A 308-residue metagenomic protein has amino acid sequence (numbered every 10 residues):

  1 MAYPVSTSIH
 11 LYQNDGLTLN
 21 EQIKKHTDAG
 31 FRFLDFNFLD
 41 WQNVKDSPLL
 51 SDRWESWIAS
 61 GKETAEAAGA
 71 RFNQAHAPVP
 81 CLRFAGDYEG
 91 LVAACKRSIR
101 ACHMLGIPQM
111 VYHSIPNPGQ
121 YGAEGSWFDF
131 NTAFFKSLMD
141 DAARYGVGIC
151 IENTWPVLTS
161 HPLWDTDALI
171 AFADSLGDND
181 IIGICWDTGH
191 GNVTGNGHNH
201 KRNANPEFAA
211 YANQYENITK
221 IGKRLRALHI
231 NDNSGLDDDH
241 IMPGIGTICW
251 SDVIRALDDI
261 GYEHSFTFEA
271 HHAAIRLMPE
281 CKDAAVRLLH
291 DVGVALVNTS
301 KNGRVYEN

Functional and structural regions predicted by a protein language model:
M1-Q109, S126, D178, G183-W186 (+4 more regions): N-terminal pre-domain/capping segments
S8-N14, N37-W41, A77-P80, I115-N117 (+5 more regions): Active-site beta-loop-alpha junctions enriched in small/polar residues
N14, K45-D46, F84-A85, Y121-G122 (+3 more regions): A generic structural signal for short coil/turn motifs at secondary-structure boundaries
L34, D140-T247: Acidic/histidine-rich catalytic cores of soluble enzymes
E63-A68, C81-W186, V193: Active-site acidic/histidine proton-transfer and metal-coordination neighborhood in alpha/beta enzyme cores
P243-D252, A285-V286: Functional cleft and adjacent loop/helix regions within the main domain that mediate ligand binding or catalysis
S251-V253, S265-E269: H/E-rich (His + Asp/Glu) clusters that bind or coordinate divalent metals
D258: Catalytic-face loop-and-helix region of soluble metabolic enzyme cores
